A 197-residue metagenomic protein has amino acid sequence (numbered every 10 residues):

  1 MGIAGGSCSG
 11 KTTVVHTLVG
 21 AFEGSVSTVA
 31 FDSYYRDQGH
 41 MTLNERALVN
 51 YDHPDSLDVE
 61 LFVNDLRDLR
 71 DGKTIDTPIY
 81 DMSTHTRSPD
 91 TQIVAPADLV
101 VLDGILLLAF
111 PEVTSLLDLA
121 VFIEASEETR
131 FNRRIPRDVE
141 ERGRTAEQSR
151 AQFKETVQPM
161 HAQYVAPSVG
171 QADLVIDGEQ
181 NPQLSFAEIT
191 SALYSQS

Functional and structural regions predicted by a protein language model:
G6: P-loop (Walker A) phosphate-binding loop of NTP-binding proteins
K11: Conserved lysine of the Walker
V14: Hydrophobic positions on the alpha1 helix immediately C-terminal to the Walker A/P-loop
G20-T28: Post-Walker A helix-loop "phosphate-sensing" segment adjacent to the P-loop in P-loop NTPases
S27-T28, R36, H40-T84: Conserved nucleotide-sensing/catalytic segment adjacent to the nucleotide-binding pocket in NTP-handling enzymes
S88-E141: ATP-dependent NMP and nucleoside kinases share a basic, alpha-helical "lid"
A95-P96, P136-V139, Q158-S197: NTP-dependent small-molecule kinase module
